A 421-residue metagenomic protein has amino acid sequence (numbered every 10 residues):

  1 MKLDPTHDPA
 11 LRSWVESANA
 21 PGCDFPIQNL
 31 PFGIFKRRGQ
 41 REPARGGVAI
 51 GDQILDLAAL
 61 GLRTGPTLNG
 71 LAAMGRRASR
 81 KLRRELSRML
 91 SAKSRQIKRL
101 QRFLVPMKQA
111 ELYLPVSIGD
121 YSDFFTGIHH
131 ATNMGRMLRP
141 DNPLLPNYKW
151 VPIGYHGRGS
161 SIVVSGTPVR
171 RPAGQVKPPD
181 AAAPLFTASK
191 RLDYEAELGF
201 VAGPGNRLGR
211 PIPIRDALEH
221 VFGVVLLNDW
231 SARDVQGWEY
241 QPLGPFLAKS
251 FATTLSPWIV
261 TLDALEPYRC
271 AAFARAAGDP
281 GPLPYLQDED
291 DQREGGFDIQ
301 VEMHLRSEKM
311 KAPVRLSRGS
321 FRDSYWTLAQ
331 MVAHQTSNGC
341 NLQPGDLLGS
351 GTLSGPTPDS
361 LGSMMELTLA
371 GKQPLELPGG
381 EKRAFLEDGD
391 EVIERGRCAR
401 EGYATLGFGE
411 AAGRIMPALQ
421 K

Functional and structural regions predicted by a protein language model:
T6-R37, A49, L55, A59-R318 (+1 more regions): Active-site microenvironments in enzyme catalytic cores
G46, Q53-I54, E197, L347 (+2 more regions): Residue-level marker of beta-strand positions
D120-G127, N341, D346-S350: Conserved phosphate/anionic-ligand binding catalytic regions in large, soluble enzymes, centered on
F186-R191, G339-C340, R383: Exposed beta-sheet edge/beta-hairpin loop segments within beta-rich domains
K309-S320, M364, L406-E410: Local beta-strand/beta-hairpin segments that build beta-sheet-rich folds
Y325-S337, P344, L348-E391, R395-R397 (+1 more regions): Active-site pocket scaffolds in enzymes
R414-M416: Short beta-strand edge segments in extracellular beta-sheet folds
